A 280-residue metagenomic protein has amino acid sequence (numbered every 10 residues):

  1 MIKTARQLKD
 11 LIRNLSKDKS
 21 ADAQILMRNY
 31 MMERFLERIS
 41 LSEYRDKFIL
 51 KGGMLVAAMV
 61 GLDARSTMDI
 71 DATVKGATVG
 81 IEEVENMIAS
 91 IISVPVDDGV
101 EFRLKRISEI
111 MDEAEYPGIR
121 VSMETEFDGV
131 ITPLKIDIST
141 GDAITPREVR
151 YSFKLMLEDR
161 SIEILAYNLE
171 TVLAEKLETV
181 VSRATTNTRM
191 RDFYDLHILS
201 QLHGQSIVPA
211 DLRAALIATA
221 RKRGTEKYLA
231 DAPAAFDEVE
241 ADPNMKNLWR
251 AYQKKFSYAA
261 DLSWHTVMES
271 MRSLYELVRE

Functional and structural regions predicted by a protein language model:
M1-F48, A57-S66, I70-E280: Structured mid-to-C-terminal alpha-helical surface segments
